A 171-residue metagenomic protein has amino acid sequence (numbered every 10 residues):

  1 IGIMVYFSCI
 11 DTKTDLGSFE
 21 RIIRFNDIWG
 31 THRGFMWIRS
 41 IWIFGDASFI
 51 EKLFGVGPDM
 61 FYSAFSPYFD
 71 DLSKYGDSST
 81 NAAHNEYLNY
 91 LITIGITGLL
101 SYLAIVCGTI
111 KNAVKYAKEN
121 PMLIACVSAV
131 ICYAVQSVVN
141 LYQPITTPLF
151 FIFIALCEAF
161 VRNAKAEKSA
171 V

Functional and structural regions predicted by a protein language model:
I1-R39, G45-F49, S78: Flexible juxtamembrane loops connecting transmembrane helices in multi-pass membrane enzymes that build or modify
V5-T14, F61-K74, I131, V135-T146: Membrane-interface helix-loop junctions at the exits of transmembrane helices
T31-S79, I94-L100: TM-adjacent membrane-interface loops and short helices in multi-pass inner/ER membrane proteins
Y87: Short active-site alpha-helical segment characteristic of glycosyltransferases and processive polysaccharide synthases
I96-V127: Hydrophobic transmembrane alpha-helices and their immediate junctions
K118-A170: Transmembrane alpha-helices of multi-pass inner-membrane enzymes
